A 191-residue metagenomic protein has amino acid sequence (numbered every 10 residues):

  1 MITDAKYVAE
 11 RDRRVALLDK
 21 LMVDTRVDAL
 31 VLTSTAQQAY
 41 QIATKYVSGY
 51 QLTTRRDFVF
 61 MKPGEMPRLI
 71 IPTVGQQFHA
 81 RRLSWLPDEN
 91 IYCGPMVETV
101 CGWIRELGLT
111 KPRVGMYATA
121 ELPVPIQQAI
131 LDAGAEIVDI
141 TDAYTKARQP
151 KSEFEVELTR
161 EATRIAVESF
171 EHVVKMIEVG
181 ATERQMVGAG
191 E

Functional and structural regions predicted by a protein language model:
M1-G102: N-terminal accessory/capping or targeting/presequence segment of soluble
D12-V15, P95-E191: Flexible, acidic/His-enriched mid-domain "rim/lid" segments that flank
